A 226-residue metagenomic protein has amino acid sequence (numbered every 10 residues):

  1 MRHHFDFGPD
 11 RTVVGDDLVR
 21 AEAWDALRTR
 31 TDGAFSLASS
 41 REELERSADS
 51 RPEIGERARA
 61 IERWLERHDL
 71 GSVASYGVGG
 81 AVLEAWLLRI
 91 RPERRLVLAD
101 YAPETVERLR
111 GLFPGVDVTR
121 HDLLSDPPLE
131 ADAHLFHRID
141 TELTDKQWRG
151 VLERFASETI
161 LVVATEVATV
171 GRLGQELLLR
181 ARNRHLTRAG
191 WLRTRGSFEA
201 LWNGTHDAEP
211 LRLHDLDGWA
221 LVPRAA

Functional and structural regions predicted by a protein language model:
M1-P127, K146-G150, R154, V162-A226: Class I (Rossmann-like) S-adenosyl-L-methionine-dependent methyltransferase catalytic domain, capturing the SAM-binding
D132-K146: A short SAM/SAH-binding and catalytic strip from SAM-dependent methyltransferases
